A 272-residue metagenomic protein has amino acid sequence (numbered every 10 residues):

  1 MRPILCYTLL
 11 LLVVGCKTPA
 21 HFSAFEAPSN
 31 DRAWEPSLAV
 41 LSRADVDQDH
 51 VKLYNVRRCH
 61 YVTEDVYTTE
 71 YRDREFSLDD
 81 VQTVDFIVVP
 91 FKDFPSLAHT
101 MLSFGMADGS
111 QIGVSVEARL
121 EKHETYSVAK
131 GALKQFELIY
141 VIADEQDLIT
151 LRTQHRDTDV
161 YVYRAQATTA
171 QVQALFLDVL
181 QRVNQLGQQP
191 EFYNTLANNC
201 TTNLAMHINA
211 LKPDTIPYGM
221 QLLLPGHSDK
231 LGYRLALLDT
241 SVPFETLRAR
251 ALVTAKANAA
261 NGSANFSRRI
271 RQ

Functional and structural regions predicted by a protein language model:
R2-Y7: Sec-dependent signal peptide recognition, specifically the positively charged N-region followed immediately by
L10, L78-V81, G226-L231: Short secondary-structure subsegments characteristic of cysteine-rich extracellular domains
V13-G15: C-terminal motif of bacterial Sec signal peptides marking the signal peptidase cleavage site
K17-A20: Regulatory N- and C-terminal appendages and interdomain linkers associated with kinase/kinase-like NTP transferase
F22-R74: Membrane-interface segments at or immediately adjacent to transmembrane helices that form the boundary between
V51, V56-V160: Glycine-rich catalytic cores of cysteine/serine-nucleophile enzymes that process amide/ester linkages in cell-envelope
E145-L148, R152-L177, G187: Charged, low-complexity helical/coil segments in non-catalytic cytosolic or luminal regions
D178-Q272: Activation targets extended, charge/polar-rich intrinsically disordered C-terminal tails
